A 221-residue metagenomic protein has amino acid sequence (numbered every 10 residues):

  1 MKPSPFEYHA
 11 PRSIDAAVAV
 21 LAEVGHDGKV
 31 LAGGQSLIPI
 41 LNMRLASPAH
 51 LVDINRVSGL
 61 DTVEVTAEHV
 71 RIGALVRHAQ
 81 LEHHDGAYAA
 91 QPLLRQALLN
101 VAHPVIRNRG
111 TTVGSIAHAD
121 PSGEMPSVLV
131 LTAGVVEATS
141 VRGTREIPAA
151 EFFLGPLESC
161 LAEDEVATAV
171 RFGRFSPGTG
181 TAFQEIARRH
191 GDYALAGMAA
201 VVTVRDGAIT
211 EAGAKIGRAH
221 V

Functional and structural regions predicted by a protein language model:
M1-H220: C-terminal structural segment of proteins
